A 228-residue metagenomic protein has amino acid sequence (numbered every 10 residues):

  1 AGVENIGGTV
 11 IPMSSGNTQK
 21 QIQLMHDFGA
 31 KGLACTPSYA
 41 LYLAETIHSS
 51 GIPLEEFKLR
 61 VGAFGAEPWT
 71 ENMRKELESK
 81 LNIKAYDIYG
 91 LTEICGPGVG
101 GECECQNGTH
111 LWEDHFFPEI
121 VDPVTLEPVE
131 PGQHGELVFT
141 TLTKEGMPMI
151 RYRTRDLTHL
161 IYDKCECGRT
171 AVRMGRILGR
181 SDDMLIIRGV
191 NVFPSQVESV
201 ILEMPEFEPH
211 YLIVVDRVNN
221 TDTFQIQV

Functional and structural regions predicted by a protein language model:
A1-G7: Conserved short alpha-helical elements in the N-terminal third of ANL/AMP-binding
T9-V228: Active-site glycine/GP-rich loop and adjacent strand/helix microenvironment that borders small-molecule binding pockets
